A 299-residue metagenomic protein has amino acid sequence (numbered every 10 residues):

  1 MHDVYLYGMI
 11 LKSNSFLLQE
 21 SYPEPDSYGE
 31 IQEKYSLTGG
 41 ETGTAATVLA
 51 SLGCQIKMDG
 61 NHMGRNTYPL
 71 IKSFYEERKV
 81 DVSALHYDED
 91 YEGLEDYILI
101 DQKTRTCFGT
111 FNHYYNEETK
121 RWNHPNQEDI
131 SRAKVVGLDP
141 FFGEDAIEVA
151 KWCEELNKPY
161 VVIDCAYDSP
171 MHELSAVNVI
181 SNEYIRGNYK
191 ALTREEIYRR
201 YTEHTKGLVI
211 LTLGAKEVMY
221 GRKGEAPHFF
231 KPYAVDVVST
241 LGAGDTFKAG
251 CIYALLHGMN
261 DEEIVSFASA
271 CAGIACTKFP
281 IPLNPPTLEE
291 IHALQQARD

Functional and structural regions predicted by a protein language model:
M1, R194-D299: Conserved phosphate-binding/catalytic region of the ribokinase-like
M1-D59, P69: Glycine-rich phosphate/adenosyl-contacting loop at the front of the ribokinase-like
D3-Y5, K134-V135, V177: Structural motif
Y5, K57, G137, P159-I163 (+1 more regions): Structural detector of well-ordered beta-strand residues that form the stable sheet scaffold of enzyme domains
P25-I31, S51-K134, I291-D299: Conserved N-terminal subdomain of the carbohydrate kinase-like
A50-S51, E154, L256: Gly/Ala-rich phosphate-binding loop of Rossmann-like dinucleotide-binding domains, activating on the conserved
N116-N126, E144, Y160-Y167: Active-site glycine-rich loop that binds ribose-phosphate moieties when present
I147-F229, D236: Conserved phosphate/ATP/ADP-binding segment of small-molecule kinases
